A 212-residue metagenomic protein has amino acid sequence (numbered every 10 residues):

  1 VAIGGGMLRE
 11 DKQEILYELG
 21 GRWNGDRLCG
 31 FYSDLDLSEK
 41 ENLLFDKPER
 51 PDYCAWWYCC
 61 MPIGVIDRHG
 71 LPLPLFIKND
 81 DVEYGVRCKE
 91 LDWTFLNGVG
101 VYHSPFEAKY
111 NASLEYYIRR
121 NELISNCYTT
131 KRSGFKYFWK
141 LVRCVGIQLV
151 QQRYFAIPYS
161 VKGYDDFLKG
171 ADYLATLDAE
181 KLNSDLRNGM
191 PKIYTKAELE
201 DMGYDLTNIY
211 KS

Functional and structural regions predicted by a protein language model:
V1-F31: Conserved donor NDP-sugar-binding/catalytic core segment of glycosyltransferases
V1-I3, M7-D11, D46-R50, I63-D67 (+1 more regions): Catalytic cores of nucleotide-enabled group-transfer and carboxylate-activating enzymes in metabolic and assembly-line
D34-Y58: A recurrent flexible, glycine/aromatic-enriched loop bordering the glycosyltransferase active site that acts as
C54-Y58, I63, D67-V86, L91-G100: Donor nucleotide-sugar recognition loop
L75, A108-E115, V150-Y154: Hydrophobic alpha-helical scaffolding
D81-V82, E115-E122, V161: Amphipathic alpha-helical segments in well-structured domains
L96-A112: Active-site donor/metal-binding and catalytic loop motifs of nucleotide-sugar-dependent glycosylation enzymes
N121-S212: Terminal low-complexity segments of carbohydrate-biosynthetic enzymes
